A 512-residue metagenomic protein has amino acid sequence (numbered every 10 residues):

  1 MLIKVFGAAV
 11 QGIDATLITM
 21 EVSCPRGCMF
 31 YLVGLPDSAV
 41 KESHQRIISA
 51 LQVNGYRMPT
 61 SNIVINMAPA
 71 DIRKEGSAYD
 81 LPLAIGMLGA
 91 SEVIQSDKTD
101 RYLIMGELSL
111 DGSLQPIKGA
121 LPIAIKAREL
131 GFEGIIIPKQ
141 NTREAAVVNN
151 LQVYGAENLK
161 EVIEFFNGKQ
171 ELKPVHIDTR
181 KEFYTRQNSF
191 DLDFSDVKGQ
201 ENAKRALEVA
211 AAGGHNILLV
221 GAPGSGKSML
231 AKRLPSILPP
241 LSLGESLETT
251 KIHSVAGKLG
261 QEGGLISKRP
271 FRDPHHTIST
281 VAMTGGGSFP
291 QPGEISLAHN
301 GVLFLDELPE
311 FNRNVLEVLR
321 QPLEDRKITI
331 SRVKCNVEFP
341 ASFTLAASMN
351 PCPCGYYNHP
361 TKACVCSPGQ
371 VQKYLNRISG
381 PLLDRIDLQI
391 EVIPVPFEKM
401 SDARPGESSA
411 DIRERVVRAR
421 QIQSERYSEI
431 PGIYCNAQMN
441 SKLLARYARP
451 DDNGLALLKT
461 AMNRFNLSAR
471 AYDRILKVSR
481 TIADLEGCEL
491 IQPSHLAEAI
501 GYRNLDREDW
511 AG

Functional and structural regions predicted by a protein language model:
M1-L218, A222-S225, I266, S331 (+3 more regions): Peripheral, non-AAA+ core regions of ATP-driven protein-machinery
A39-H44, P59, N66-G76, F289-P290 (+1 more regions): Basic, amphipathic alpha-helical bundle interface domains used for macromolecular binding and assembly
L110, L303-F304, E310-F311: Residues immediately C-terminal
Q170-V209, G213, P240-I295: P-loop NTPase nucleotide-binding/switch module
L219-G260, D325: Walker A/P-loop
G221, G285, E307: The Walker A (P-loop) glycine that initiates the GxxxxGKT/S ATP-binding motif of P-loop NTPases
N300, D306-E307, V318: Walker B catalytic acidic pair
